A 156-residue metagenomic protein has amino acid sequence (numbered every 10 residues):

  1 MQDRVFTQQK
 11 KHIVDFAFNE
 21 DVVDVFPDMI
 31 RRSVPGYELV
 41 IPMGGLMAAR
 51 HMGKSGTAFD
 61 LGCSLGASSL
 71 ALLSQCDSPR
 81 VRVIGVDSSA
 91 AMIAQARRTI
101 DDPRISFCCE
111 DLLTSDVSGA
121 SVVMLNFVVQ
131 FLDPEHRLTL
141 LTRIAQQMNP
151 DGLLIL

Functional and structural regions predicted by a protein language model:
M1-V14: N-terminal auxiliary segments of SAM/dcSAM-dependent transferases
K11-F16, E20-V40: Class I SAM-dependent methyltransferase Rossmann-like catalytic core, especially the SAM/SAH-binding loop
G36-K54: Conserved alpha-helix/loop element of class I SAM-dependent methyltransferases that forms part of the SAM/SAH-binding
F59, S64-L113: Class I SAM-dependent methyltransferase SAM/SAH-binding core
T114-S118: Short conserved loop adjoining the S-adenosyl-L-methionine
M124: A conserved beta-strand element that flanks and buttresses the S-adenosyl-L-methionine
L138-P150: A short glycine-rich, Lys/Arg-flanked "PGG" loop and its adjoining helix->strand segment in the class I
D151-L156: Conserved beta-strand signature within the Rossmann-like core of class I S-adenosyl-L-methionine
